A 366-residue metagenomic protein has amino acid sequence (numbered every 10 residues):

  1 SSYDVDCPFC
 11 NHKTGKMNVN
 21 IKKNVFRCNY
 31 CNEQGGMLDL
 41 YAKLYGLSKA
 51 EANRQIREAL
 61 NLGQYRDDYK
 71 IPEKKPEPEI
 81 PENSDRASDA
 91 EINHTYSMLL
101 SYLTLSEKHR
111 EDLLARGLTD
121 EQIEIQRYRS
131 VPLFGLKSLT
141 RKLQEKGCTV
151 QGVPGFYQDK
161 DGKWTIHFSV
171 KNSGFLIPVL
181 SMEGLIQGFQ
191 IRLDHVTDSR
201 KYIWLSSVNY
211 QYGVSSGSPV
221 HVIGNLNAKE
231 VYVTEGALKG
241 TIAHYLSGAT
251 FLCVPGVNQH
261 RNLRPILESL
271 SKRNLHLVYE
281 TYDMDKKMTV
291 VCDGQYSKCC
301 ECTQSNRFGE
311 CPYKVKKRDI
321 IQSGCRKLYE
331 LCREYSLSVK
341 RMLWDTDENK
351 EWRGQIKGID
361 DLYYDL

Functional and structural regions predicted by a protein language model:
S1-D4, P8, N53-F175, N225-L226: TOPRIM metal-binding catalytic domain and adjacent DNA-binding surface shared by DnaG-type primases
S1-Y45: N-terminal single-stranded DNA-binding subdomain of primase/primase-helicase replication proteins
C7, C28, Y41, L113 (+5 more regions): Terminal peptide-recognition signature
N29-N32, A228-V231, L238-L366: TOPRIM fold recognition
A42-R57: Polybasic, low-complexity binding patches
K43-L44, A59, A115-T119, E145 (+3 more regions): Residues at alpha-helix termini
S48, S101, L105, Y313-I320: Catalytic cores of large soluble enzymes that bind and process phosphate-bearing ligands
L136-N274, C292: Phosphate-handling DNA/RNA-contact segment within nucleic-acid enzymes
